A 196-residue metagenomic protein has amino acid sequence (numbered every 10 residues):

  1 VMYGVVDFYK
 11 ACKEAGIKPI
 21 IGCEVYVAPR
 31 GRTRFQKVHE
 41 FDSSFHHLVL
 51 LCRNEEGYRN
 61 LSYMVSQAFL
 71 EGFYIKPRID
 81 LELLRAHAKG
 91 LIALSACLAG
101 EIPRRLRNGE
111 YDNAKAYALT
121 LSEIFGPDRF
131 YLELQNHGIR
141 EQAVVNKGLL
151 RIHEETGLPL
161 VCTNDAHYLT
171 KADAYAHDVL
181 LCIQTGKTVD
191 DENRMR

Functional and structural regions predicted by a protein language model:
V1-R196: Phosphodiester-processing cores and adjacent nucleic acid-binding clamps
